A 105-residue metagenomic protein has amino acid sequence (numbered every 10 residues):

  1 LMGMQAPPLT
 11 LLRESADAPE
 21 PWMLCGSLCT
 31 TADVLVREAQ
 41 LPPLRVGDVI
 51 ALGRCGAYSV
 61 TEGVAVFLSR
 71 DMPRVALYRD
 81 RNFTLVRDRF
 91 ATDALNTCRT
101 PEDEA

Functional and structural regions predicted by a protein language model:
L1-A105: Charged (often Lys/Glu-rich) extended helix/loop segments that serve as interaction or gating elements
